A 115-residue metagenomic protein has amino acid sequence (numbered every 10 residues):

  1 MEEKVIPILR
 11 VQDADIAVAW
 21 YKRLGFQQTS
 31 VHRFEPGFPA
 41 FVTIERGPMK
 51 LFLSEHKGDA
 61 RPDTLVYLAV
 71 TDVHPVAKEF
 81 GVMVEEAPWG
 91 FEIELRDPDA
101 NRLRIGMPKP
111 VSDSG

Functional and structural regions predicted by a protein language model:
M1-E2, I8-K50: Core segments of cupin and vicinal oxygen chelate
M1-V18, T64-V66, G106-G115: N-terminal beta-strand motif that seeds the catalytic metal site of vicinal oxygen chelate
K4-Q12, V42-E45, H56-F80, P88-R96 (+1 more regions): Vicinal oxygen chelate
A19-R23, P75-K78, V82: Replace "anionic and nucleotidyl ligands
Q28, V82-E85: A common structural junction motif
F34, H56-K57, P108: Residue-level structural signal for beta-strand termini and adjacent loop
F34, V84-A87: Short loop/turn motifs at secondary-structure junctions and domain boundaries
L51-S54, L103-G106: Conserved beta-strand in the GNAT
